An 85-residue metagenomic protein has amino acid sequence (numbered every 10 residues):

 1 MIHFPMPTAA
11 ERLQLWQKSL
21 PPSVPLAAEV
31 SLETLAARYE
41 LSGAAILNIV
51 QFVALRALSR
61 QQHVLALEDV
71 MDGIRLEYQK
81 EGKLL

Functional and structural regions predicted by a protein language model:
M1-L85: AAA+ P-loop ATPase motor domain of ring mechanoenzymes
